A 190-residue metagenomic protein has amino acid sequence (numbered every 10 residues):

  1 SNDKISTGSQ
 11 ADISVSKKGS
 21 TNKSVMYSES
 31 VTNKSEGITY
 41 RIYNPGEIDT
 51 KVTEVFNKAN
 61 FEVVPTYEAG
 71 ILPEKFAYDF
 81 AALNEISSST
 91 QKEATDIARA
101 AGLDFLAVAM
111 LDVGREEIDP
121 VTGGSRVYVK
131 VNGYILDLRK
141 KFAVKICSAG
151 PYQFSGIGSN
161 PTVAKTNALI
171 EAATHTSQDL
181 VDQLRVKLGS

Functional and structural regions predicted by a protein language model:
S1, L106-M110, Y128-Y134: Soluble periplasmic/extracytoplasmic beta-strand elements of cell-envelope proteins
S1-N2, L188-S190: Pro/Ala/Gly-rich low-complexity, hydrophilic intrinsically disordered segments
D3-V108: N-terminal segment of the mature soluble domain
G37, G124, Y128-R185: Short secondary-structure boundary motifs at beta->alpha junctions and helix caps
T53-V64, S177, V181-R185, G189: Sec-exported extracytoplasmic/periplasmic mature domains
P73-F76, R115-T122: Extracytoplasmic/secreted cell-surface and envelope-processing proteins
K92-A94, E117, N132: Short structured motifs
M110-E116, G150-P151: Generic short beta-strand segments
